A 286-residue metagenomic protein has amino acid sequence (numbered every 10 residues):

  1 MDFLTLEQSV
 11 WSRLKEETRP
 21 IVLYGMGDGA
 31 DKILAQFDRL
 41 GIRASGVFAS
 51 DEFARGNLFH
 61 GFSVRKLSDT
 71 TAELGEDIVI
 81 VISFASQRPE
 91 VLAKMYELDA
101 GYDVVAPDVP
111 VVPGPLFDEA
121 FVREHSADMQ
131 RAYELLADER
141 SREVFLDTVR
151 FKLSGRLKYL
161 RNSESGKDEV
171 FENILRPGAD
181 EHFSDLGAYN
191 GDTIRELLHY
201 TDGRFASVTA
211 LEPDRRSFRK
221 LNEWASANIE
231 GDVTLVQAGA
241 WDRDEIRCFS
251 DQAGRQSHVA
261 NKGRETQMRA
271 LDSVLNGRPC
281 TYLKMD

Functional and structural regions predicted by a protein language model:
M1-Y24, D28-A44, S50-M285: Phosphate/nucleotide-binding beta-alpha loop and adjacent structural elements of enzyme active sites
